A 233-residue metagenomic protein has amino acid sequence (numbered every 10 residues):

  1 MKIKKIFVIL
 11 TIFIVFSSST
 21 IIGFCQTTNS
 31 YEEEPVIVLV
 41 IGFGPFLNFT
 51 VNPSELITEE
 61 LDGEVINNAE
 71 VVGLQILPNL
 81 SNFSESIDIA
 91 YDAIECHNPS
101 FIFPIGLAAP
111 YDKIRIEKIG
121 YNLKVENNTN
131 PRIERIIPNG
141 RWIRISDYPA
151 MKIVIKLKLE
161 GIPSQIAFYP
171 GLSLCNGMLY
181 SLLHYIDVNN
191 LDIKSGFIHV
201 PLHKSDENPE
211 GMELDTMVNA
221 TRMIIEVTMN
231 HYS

Functional and structural regions predicted by a protein language model:
M1-S30: Secretory targeting signatures
C25-L172, L183-K194, G211-S233: N-terminal catalytic or cofactor-binding beta/alpha core of small enzyme domains
H199-L202: An accessory alpha-helical subdomain
K204-N208: Short active-site-adjacent structural elements
